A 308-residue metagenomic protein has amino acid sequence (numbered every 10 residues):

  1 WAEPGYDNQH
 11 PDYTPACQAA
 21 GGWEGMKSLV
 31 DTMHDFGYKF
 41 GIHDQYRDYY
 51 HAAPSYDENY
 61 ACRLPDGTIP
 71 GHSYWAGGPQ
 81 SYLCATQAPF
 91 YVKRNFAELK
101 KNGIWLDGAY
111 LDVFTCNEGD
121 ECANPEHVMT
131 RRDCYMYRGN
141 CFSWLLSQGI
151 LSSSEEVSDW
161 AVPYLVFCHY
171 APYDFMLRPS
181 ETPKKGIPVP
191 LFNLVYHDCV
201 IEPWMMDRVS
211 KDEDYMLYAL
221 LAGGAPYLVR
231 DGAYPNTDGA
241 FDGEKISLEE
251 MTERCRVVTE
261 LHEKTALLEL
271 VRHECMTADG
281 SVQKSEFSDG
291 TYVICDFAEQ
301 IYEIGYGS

Functional and structural regions predicted by a protein language model:
W1-K93, K101-A109, V113-H127: Aromatic-lined carbohydrate-binding/catalytic grooves of carbohydrate-active enzymes
L64-G67, L83-D107, T115-S308: Active-site-proximal substrate-binding groove within the catalytic cores of carbohydrate-active enzymes
